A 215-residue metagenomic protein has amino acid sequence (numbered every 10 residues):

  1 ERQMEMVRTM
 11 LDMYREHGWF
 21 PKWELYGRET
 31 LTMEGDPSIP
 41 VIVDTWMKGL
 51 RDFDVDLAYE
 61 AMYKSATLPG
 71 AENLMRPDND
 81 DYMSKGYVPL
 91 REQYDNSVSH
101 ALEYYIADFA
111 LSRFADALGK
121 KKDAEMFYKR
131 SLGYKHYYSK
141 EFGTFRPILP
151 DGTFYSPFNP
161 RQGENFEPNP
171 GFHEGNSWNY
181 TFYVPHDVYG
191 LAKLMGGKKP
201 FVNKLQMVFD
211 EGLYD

Functional and structural regions predicted by a protein language model:
E1-A115, Y128, W178-K193: Aromatic-rich carbohydrate-recognition surfaces in CAZymes
P21, S112, L118-D215: Catalytic cores of carbohydrate-active enzymes
